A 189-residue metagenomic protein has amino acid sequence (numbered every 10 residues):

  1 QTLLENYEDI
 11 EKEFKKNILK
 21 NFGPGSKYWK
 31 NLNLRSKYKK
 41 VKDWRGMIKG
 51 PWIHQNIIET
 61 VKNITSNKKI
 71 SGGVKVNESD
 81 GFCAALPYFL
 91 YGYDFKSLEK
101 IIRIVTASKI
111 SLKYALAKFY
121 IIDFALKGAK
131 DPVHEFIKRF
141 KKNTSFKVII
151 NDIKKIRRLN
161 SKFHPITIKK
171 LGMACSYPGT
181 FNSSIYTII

Functional and structural regions predicted by a protein language model:
Q1-I189: Structured, active/binding-site neighborhoods that engage oxygen-rich ligands
